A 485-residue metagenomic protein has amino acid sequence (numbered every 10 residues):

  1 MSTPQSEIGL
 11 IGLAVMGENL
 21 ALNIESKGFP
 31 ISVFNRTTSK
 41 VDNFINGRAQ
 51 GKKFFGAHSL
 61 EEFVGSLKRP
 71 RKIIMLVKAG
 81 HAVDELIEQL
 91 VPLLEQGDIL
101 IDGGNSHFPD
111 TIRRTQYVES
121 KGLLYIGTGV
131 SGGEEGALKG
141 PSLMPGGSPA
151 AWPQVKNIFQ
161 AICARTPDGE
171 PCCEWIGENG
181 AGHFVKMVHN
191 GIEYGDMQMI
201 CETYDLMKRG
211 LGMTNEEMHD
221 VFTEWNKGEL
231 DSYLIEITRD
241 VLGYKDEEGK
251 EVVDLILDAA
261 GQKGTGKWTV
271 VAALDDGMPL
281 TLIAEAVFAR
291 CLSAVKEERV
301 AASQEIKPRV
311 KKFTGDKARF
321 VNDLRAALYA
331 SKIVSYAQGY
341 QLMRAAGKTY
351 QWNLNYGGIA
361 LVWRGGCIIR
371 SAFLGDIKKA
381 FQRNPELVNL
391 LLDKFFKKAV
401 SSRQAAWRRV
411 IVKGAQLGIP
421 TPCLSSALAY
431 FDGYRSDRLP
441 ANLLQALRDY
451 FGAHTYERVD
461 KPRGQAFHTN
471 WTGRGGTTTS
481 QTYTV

Functional and structural regions predicted by a protein language model:
M1-R71, L94-G97, G133-A137: NAD(P)+-binding Rossmann beta1-loop-alpha1 motif at the extreme N-terminus of oxidoreductases
I8, V83-L86, I101, H107-D220 (+3 more regions): Rossmann-fold dinucleotide-binding core
K72-Q89, G104: Glycine/threonine-rich flexible loop motifs
H183, K208-M213, D220, G228-E298 (+2 more regions): Interdomain hinge/lid region at the active-site interface of Rossmann-like NAD(P)-dependent oxidoreductases
E224, K348-A380: Small-residue-rich helix-loop
S401, A406-V485: C-terminal amphipathic alpha-helical interaction region
